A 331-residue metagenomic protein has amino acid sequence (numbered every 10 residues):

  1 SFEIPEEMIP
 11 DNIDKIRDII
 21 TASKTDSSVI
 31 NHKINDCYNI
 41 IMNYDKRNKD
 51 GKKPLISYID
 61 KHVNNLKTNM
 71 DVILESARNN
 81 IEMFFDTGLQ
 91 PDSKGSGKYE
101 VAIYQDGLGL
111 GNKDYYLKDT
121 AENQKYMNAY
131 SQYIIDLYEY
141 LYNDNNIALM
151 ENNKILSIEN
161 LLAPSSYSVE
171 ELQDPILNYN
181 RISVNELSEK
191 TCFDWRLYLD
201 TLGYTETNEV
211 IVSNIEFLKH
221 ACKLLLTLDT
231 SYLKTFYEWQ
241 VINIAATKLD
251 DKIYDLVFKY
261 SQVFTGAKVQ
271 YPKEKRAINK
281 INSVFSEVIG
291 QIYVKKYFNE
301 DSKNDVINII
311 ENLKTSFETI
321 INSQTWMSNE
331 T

Functional and structural regions predicted by a protein language model:
S1-F2: N-terminal-proximal low-complexity accessory segments that begin disordered and transition into the first
E7-N308, N312: Noncatalytic, helix-rich "gating/capping" subdomain that lines the substrate-entry/channel surface of large enzyme
K303-T331: Extended, non-catalytic substrate-recognition/exosite surfaces adjacent to catalytic cores, especially in enzymes
